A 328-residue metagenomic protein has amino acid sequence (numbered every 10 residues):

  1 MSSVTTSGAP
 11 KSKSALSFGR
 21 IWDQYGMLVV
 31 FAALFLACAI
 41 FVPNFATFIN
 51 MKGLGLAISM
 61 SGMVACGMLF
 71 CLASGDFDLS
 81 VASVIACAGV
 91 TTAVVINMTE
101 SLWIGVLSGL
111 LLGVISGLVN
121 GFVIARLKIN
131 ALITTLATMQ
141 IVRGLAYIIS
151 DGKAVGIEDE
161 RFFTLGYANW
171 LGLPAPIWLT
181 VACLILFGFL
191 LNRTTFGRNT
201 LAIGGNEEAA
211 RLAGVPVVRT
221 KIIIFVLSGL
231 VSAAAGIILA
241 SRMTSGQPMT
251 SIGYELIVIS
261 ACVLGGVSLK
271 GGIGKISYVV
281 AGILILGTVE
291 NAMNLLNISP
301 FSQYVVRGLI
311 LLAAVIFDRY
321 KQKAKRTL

Functional and structural regions predicted by a protein language model:
S2-A65, T99-I104, V215: Membrane-interfacial amphipathic/re-entrant helices at transmembrane-helix boundaries
L16-G19, F77, N97, V114-V155 (+3 more regions): Short loop segments and helix-boundary regions at transmembrane helix junctions of multi-pass inner-membrane proteins
M27-I40, M68, M139, R143 (+5 more regions): Hydrophobic core segments of alpha-helical transmembrane domains in multi-pass membrane transport and ion-translocation
A33-M98, V123-K128, G266-I276, L309: Single transmembrane alpha-helix segments in multi-pass membrane proteins
F41-G53, A146-G152, L191-G197, I224-S260 (+1 more regions): Inter-helical junctions in multi-pass inner-membrane proteins, predominant in energy-converting antiporter-like
S101-G109, I115-N120, I124, L171-G246: Helix-loop-helix "hairpin" substructures at the membrane interface of multi-pass membrane proteins
L127, A131-T194, T220-I223, R242-S251 (+2 more regions): Transmembrane helix-bundle core of multi-pass membrane transporters and related energy-transducing complexes
S232, R242-G308: Transmembrane alpha-helical segments in multi-pass inner-membrane proteins
